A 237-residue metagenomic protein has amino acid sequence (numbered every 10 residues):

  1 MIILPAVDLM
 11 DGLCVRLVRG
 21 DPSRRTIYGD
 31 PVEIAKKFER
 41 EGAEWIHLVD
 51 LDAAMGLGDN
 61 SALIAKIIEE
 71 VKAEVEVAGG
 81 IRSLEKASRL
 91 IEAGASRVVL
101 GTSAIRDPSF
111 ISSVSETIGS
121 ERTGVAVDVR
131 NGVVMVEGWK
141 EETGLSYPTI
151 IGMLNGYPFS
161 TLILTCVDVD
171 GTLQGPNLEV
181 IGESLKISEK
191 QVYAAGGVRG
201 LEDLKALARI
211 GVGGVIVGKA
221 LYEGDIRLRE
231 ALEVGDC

Functional and structural regions predicted by a protein language model:
D8, F38, I46, L90 (+4 more regions): Conserved, mostly hydrophobic/aromatic
D11-P22, S96-D170: Conserved anion-binding
D21-E39: Short catalytic helix/loop segments, enriched in acidic residues and glycine and frequently bearing histidine
W45-L63, T102, I163-Q174: Glycine-rich, proline-tolerant flexible connector loops at the mouths of alpha/beta enzymes
H47-V49, E76, V99-L100, G124 (+2 more regions): Conserved beta-strand positions in the central sheet of alpha/beta enzyme cores
G58-A65, K140-T149, Q174-G182: Charged helix-capping and loop-helix junction motifs
V71, V75-V98, E179-G214: Catalytic cores of alpha/beta
F110-I118, A208-C237: C-terminal helical cap(s) of enzyme catalytic domains, especially alpha/beta-barrels
